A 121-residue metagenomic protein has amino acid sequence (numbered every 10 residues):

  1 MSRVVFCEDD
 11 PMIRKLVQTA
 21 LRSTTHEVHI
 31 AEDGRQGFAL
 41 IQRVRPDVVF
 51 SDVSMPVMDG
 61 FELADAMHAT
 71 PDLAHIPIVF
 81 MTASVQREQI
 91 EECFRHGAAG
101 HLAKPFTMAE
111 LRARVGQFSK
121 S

Functional and structural regions predicted by a protein language model:
E8: Conserved acidic carboxylate
K15-S23: Charged docking surfaces used in two-component/phosphorelay signaling
V44-F50: Active-site beta3 strand of CheY-like receiver
D52, T82: Active-site residues of response regulator receiver
M55: Receiver (REC) domain active-site loop signature in two-component systems and cognate sites in sensor histidine kinases
F106-G116: C-terminal output helix
